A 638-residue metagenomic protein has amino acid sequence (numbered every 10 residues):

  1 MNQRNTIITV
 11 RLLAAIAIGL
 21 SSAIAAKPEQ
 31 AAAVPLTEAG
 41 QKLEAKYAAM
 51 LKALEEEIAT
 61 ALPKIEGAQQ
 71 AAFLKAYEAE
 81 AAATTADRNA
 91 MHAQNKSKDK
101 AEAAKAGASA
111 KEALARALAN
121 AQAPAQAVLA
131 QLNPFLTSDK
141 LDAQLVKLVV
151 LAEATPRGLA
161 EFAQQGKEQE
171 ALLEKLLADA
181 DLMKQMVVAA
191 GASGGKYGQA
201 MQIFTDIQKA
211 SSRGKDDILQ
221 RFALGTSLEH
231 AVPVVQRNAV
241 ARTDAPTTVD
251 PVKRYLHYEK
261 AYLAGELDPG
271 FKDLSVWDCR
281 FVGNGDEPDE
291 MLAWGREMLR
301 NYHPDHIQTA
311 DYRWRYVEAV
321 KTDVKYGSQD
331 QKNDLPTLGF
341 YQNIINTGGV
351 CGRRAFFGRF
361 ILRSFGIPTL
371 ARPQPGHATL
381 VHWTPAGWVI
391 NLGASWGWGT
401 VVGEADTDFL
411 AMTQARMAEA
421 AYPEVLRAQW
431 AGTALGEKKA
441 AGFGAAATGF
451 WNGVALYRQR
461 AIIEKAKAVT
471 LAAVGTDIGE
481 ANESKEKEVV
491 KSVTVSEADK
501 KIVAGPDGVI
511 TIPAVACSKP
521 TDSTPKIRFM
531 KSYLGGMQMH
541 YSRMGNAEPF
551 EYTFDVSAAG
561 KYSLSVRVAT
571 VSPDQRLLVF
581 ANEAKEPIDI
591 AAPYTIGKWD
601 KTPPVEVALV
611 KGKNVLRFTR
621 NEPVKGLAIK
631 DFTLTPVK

Functional and structural regions predicted by a protein language model:
N2-L12: Bacterial N-terminal signal peptides that target proteins for export
R11-S21: Bacterial N-terminal signal peptides
L20-Q30: Bacterial Sec-dependent signal peptides at the C-terminal "C-region" and cleavage site
E29-V252: Intrinsically disordered, low-complexity N-terminal segments that are enriched in acidic
K100-A104, F409-T521: Long, compositionally biased intrinsically disordered regions
E168-I344, A355: Secondary-structure boundary elements
L335-Q342, T347, G352-K438: Hydrophobic/aromatic-rich core segments of domains that either
K485-K638: Extracytoplasmic
